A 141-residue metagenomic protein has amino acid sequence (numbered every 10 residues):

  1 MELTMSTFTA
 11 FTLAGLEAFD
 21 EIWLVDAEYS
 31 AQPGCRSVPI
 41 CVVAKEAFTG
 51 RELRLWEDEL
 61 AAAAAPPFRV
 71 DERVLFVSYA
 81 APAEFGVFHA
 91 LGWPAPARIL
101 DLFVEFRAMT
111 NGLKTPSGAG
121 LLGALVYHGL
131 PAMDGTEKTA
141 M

Functional and structural regions predicted by a protein language model:
M1-A27: N-terminal accessory regions of nucleic-acid-interacting proteins
G15-E17, C35, R69: Generic structural signal for beta-strand residues in well-ordered domains
F19-I22, S37, A97: Sequence-level motif detector for i,i+2 pairs with an aromatic at +2
D26-E28, Y79-A80: Active-site ExK catalytic segment of metal-dependent nucleases
A27-C35: Short acidic, Gly/Ser-rich segments with clustered Asp/Glu that frequently serve as metal-coordination loops in enzyme
P33, I40-A44, G50-F68, R73-M141: Active-site-proximal helix-loop-helix substrate-binding element of RNase H-like nuclease domains
